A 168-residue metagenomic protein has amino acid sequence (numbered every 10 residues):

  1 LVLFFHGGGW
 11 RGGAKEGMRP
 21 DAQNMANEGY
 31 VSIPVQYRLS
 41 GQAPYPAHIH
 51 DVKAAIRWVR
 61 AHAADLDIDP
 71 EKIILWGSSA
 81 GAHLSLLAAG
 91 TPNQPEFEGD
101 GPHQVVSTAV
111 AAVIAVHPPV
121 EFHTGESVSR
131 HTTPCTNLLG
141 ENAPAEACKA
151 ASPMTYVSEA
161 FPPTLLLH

Functional and structural regions predicted by a protein language model:
L1-H168: Alpha/beta-hydrolase superfamily serine-hydrolase fold, recognizing
